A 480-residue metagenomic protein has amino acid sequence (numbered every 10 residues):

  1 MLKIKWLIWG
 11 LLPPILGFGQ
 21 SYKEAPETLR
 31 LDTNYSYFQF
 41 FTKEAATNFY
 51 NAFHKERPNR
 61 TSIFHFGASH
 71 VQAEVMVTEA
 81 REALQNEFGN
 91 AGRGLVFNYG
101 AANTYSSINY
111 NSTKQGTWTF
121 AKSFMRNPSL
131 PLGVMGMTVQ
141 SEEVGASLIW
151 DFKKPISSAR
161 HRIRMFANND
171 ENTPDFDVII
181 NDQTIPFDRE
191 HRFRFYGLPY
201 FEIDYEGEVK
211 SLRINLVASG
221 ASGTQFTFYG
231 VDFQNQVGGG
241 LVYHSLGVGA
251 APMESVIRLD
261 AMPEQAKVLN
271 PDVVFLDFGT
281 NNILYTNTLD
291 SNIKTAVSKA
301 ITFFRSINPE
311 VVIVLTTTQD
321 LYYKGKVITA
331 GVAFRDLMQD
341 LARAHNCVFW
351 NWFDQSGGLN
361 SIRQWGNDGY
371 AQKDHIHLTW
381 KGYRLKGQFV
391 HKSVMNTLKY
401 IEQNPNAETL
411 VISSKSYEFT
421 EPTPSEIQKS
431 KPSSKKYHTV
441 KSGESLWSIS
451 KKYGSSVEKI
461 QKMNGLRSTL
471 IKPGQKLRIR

Functional and structural regions predicted by a protein language model:
M1-I4, W9, G17-F66, H70-V242 (+1 more regions): N-terminal secretory targeting modules
Q39-H54, S255-K267, T295-F303, V332-D336: Alpha-helical scaffolding within the catalytic cores of extracellular/periplasmic polymer-degrading hydrolases
S62-F66, A73, G92-F97, V242-G247 (+4 more regions): Structural recognition of the beta-strand scaffold that forms the well-ordered cores of secreted hydrolase catalytic
M135-E143, I257-N292: Oxyanion-hole/transition-state-stabilizing segment in secreted/luminal serine hydrolases and related acyltransferases
G238-V242, V248-M253, T280-S291, T318-A333: Serine-dependent acyl-ester chemistry module
F275-N281, T302-R335, A344, N351: Active-site segments of SGNH/GDSL-like serine hydrolases that catalyze O-acetyl group transfer/hydrolysis on lipids
L321-T420, I427: Catalytic His-Asp segment of secreted/periplasmic serine-dependent ester chemistry enzymes
P422-K462, R467-I479: Primarily a LysM-type cell-wall glycan-binding module
